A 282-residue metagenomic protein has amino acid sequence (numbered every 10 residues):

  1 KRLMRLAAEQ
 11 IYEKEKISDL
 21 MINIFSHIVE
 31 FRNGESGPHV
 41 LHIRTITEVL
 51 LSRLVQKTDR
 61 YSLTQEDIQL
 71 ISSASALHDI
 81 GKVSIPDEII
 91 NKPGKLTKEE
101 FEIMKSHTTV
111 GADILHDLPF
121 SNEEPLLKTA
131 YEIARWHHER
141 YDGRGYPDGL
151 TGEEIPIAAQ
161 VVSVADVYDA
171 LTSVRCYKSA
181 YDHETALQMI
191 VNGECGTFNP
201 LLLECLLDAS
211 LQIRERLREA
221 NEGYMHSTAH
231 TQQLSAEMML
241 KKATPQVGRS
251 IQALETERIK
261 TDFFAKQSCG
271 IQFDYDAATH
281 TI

Functional and structural regions predicted by a protein language model:
L6-L20, Q246-F264: Short, charged amphipathic alpha-helical "coupling" segments at sensory-output junctions in signaling proteins
D19-K241: Histidine- and acidic-residue-rich, metal-dependent catalytic cores
I259-I282: PAS-family sensory domain signal
